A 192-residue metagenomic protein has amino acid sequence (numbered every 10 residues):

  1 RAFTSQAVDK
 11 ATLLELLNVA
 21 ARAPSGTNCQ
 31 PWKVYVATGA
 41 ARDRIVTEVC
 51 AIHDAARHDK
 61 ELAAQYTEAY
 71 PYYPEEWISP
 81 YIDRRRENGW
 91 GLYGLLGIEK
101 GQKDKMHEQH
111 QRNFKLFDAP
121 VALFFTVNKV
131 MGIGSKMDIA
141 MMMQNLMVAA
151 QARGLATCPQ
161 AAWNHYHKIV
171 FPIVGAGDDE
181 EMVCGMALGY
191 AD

Functional and structural regions predicted by a protein language model:
R1-D192: Acidic, surface-exposed loops and disordered segments
